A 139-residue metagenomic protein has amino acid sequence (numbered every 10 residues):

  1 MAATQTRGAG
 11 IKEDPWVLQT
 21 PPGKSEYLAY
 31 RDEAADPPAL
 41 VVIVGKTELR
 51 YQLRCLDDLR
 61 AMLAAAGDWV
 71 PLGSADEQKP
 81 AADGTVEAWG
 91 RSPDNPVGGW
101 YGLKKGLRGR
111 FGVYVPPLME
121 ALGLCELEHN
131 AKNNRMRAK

Functional and structural regions predicted by a protein language model:
M1-Q5, V86-W89: A broad, low-specificity signal for short, low-complexity segments enriched in glycine/proline and polar/charged
A2-A81: Long, low-complexity, charged/polar intrinsically disordered regions in eukaryotic proteins
S25-L28, G99, G112: Intrinsically disordered, low-complexity segments enriched in small/polar residues
G84-R110: Short helix-coil junctions and helix-kink-helix linkers
V115-P117: Short, hydrophobic-biased segments on the C-terminal half of alpha helices that form "recognition helices"
E120-N133: A short, conserved structural fragment
N134-K139: C-terminal engagement modules used by replication, chromatin/transcription, nuclear envelope/ESCRT, and ubiquitin
